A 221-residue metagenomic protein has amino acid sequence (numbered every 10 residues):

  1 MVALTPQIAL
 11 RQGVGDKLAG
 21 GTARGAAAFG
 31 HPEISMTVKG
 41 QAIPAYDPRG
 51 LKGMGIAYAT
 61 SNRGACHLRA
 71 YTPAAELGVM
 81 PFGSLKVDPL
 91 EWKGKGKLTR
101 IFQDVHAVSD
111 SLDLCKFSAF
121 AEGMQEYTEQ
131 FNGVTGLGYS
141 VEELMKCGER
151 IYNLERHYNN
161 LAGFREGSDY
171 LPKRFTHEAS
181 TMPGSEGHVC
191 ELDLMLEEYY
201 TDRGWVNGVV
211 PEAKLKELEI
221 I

Functional and structural regions predicted by a protein language model:
M1-I221: Extended C-terminal regions of large enzymes
